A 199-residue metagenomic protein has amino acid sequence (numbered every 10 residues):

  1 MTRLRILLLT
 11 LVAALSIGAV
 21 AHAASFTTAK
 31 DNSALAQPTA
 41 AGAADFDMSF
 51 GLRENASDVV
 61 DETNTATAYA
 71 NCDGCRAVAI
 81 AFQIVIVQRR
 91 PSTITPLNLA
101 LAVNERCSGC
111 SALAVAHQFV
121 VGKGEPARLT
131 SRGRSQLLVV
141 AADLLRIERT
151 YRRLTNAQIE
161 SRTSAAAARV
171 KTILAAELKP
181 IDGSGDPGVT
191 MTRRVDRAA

Functional and structural regions predicted by a protein language model:
M1-L8: Bacterial N-terminal signal peptides that target proteins for export
L8-G18: Bacterial N-terminal signal peptides
A19-A23: Sec/Tat signal peptide C-region and signal peptidase I cleavage site
A24-A199: Low-complexity repeat regions of mature extracellularly deployed or surface/particle-associated proteins
